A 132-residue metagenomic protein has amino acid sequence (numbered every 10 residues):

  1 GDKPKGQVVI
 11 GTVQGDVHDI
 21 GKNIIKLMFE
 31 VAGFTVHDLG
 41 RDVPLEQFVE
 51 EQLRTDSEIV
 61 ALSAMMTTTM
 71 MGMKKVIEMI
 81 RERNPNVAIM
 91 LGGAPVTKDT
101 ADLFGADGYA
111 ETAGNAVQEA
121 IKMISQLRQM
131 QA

Functional and structural regions predicted by a protein language model:
G1-I25: Long amphipathic N-terminal alpha/beta scaffold segment
D2-K3, Q14, L39, R83 (+2 more regions): Hydrophobic packing and interface segments
K22-A32, H37-A106, E119-I121, Q126-L127: Cofactor-cradling patches in redox/metallo enzymes
D107-A113: Short acidic-hydrophobic, aromatic-tinged amphipathic segments that line or gate anion-handling sites
